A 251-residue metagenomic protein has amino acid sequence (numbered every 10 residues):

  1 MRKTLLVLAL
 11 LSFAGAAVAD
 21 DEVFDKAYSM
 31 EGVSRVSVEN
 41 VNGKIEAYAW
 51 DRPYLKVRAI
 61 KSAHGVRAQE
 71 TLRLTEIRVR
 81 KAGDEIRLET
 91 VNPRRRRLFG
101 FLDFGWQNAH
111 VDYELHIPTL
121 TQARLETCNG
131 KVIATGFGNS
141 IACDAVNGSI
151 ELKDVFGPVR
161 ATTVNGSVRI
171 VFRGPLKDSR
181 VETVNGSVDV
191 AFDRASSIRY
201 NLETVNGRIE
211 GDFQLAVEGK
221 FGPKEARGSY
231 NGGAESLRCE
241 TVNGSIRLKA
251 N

Functional and structural regions predicted by a protein language model:
M1-N251: Intrinsically disordered, low-complexity terminal regions
